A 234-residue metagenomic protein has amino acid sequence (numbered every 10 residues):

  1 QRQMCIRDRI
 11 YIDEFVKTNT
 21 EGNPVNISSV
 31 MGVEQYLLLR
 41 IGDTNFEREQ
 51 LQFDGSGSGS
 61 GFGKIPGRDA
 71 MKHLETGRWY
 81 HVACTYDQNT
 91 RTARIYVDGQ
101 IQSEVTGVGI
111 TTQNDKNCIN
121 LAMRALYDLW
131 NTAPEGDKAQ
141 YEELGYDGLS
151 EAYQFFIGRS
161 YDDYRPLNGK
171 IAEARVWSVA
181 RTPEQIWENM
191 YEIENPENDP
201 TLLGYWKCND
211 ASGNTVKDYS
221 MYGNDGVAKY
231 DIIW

Functional and structural regions predicted by a protein language model:
Q1-I6: Short, small-residue-biased leader/transition segments that mark boundaries at the very start of proteins
R9-V25: Secretory/extracellular carbohydrate-interaction modules and structurally similar beta-sandwich "look-alikes"
D13-V16, G57-G59, Q88-T90, Q100 (+3 more regions): Acidic glycine-/aspartate-rich tracts in secreted/extracellular proteins
E21-G55, T111-I119: Glycan-recognition/cleft segments
E49-H81: Short, aromatic/His-centered strand-loop micro-motif at the edge of beta-sheets
S60, M123-R175, A180-E194: Extracellular glycan-interaction patches encoded by glycine-rich segments
G77-Y86, I95, R175: Short tryptophan-centered beta-strand motifs in secreted/extracellular beta-sheet-rich domains of glycan-recognition
Q140-E143, W187-W234: Extracytoplasmic low-complexity segments
